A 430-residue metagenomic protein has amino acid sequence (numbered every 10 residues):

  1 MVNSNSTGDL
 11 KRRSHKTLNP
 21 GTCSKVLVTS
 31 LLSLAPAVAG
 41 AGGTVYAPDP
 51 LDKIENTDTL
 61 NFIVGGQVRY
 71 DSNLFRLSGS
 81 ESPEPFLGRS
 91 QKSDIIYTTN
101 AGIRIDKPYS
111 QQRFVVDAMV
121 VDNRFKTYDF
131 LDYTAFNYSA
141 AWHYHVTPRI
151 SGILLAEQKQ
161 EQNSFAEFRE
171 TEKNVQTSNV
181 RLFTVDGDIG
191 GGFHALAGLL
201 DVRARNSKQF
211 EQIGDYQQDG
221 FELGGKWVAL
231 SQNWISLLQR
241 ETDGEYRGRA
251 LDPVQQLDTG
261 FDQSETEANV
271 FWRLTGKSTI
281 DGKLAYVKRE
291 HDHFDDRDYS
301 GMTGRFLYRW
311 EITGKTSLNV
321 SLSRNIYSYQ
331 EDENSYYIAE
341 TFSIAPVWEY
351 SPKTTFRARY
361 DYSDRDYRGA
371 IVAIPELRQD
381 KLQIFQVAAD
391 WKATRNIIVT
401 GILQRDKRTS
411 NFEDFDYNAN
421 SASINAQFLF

Functional and structural regions predicted by a protein language model:
M1-L51: Cleavable N-terminal export/targeting peptides
A41-F430: Gram-negative and organellar
